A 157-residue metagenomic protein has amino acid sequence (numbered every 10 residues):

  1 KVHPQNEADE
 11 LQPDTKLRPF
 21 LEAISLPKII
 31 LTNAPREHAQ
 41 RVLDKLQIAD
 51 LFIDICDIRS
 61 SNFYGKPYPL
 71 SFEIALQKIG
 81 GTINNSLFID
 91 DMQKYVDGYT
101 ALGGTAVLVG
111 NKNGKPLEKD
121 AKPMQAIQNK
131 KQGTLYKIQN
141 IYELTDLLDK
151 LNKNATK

Functional and structural regions predicted by a protein language model:
K1-V2, F52: Short N-terminal secondary-structure initiator segments
V2-I30, R36-Q40, P69: Short, acidic loop-to-helix structural element flanking the phosphoryl-transfer center in phosphate-processing enzymes
E22, L26, R36, Q40-K157: Asp-based, Mg2+/Mn2+-dependent phosphohydrolase catalytic module
